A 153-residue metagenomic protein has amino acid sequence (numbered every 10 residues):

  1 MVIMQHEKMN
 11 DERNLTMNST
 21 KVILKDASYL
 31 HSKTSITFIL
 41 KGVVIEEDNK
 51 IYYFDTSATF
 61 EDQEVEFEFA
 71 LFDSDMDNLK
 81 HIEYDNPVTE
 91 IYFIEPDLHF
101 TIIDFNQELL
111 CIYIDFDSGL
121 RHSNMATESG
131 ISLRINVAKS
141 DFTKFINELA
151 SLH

Functional and structural regions predicted by a protein language model:
V2, H6, N10-V65: N-terminal domain-start interaction segment
H6, N10-D11, K25, I103 (+3 more regions): Intrinsic disorder/low-complexity signal
S32-K41, Y84, Y92-D97: Charged, amphipathic alpha-helical segments
G42-V44, A58-D62, L71-D75, F116-L120 (+1 more regions): Beta-strand elements of well-folded, non-transmembrane domains
N49-V88: Short, well-structured hydrophobic secondary-structure segments
H81-E90, I146-H153: Short, surface-exposed secondary-structure junctions/capping segments
P87-S129: Amphipathic protein-protein interaction modules
L120-H153: Mixed-charge, glycine-accented linear interaction segment located at domain edges/termini
